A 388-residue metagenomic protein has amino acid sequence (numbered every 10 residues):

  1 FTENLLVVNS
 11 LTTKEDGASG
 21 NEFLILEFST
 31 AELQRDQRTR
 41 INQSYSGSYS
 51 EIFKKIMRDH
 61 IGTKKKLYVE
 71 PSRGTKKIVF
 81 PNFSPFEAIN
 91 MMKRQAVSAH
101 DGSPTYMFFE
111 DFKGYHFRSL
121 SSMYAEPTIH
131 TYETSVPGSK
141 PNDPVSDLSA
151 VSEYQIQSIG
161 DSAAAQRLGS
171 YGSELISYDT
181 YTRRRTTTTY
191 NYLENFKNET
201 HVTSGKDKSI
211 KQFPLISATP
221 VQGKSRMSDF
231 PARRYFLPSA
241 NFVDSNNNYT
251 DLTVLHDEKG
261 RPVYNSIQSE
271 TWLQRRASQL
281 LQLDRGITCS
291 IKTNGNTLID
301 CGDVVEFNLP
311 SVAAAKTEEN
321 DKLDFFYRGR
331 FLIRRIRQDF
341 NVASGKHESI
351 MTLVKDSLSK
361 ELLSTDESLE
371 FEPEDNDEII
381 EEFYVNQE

Functional and structural regions predicted by a protein language model:
F1-K66, K77-I78, K93-R94, S121 (+1 more regions): Surface-exposed cap/loop segments at beta↔alpha junctions
N4, L24, P104, K113 (+2 more regions): Residues that flank catalytic or metal-binding motifs in active/ligand-binding sites
T12-F23, F109-K113, L283-R285, F340-H347: Short, ordered beta-strand-loop transition motifs
E22-S29, Y115-H116, C289-K292, S349-L353: A generic structural motif
F23, Y68-R183, T187-T188: Short beta-strand-centered interaction patches in the first periplasmic/extracellular domains of large envelope
S29-L33, R118-A125, V354-S357: Secondary-structure transition/turn motif
Y49, P81-P85, A99-D101, F108-E110 (+3 more regions): Active-site-proximal structural scaffolding
G138-E388: An acidic/polar, Gly/Ser/Thr-rich interaction patch typically located in mid-to-C-terminal regions of proteins
